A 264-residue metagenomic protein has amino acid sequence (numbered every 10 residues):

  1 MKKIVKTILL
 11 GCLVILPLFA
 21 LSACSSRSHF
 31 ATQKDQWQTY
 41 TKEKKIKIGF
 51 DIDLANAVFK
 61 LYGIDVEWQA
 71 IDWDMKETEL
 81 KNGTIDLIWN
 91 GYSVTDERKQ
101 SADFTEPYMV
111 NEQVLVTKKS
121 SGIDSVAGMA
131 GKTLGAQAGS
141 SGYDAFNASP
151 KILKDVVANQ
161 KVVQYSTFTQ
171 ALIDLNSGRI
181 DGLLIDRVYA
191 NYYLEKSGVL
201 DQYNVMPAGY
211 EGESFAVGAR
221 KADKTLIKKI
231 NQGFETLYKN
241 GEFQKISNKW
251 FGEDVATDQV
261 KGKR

Functional and structural regions predicted by a protein language model:
A20-A23: C-terminal motif of bacterial Sec signal peptides marking the signal peptidase cleavage site
S25, I52-L61, A127-G128, K132-T133 (+2 more regions): Extended ligand-binding regions for polar small-molecule ligands
S28-G91, N240: Extracytoplasmic small-molecule ligand-binding "clamshell" domains of the periplasmic binding protein/Venus flytrap
A55-I64, G142-Q164, L194-V199: Ligand-binding cleft/hinge of the Venus flytrap
N56, D65-G128: Acidic, polar ligand-binding/catalytic clefts
E67-T78, K161-I173, E213: Short helix-initiation/N-cap motifs at beta->coil->alpha
M75, Y92-Q100, A145-A148, N176-S177 (+1 more regions): A ligand-binding cleft/hinge motif common to bilobed small-molecule-binding domains
V110-T117, R187, E195-Q232, F251-R264: Periplasmic-binding protein-like
